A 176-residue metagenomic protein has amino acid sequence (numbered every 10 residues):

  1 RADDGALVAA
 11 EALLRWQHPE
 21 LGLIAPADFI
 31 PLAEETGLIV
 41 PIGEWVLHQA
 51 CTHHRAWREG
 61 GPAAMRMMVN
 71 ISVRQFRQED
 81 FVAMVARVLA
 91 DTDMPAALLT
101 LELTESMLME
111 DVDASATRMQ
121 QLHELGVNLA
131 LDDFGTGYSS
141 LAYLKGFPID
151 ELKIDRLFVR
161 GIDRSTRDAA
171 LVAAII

Functional and structural regions predicted by a protein language model:
R1-M94, S106-M107, Q120-Q121, F134-T136 (+2 more regions): Bacterial c-di-GMP phosphodiesterase EAL domain
A9-E11, A83-I162, A174-I176: The catalytic core of metal-dependent phosphodiesterases that act on cyclic dinucleotides
T166-A173: Aromatic- and glycine-enriched glycan-recognition loops and surfaces that form the carbohydrate-binding subsites
